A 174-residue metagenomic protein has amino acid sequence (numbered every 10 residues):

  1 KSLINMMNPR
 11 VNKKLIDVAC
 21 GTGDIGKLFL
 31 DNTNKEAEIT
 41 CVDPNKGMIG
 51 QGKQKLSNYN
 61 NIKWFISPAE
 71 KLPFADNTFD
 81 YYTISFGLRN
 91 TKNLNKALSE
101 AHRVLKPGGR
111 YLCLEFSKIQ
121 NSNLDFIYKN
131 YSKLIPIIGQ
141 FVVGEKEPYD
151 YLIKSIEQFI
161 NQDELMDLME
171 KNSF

Functional and structural regions predicted by a protein language model:
K1-K13, L28: Conserved alpha-helix/loop element of class I SAM-dependent methyltransferases that forms part of the SAM/SAH-binding
I4, K27-L30, L98-H102: A structural alpha-helix within SAM-dependent methyltransferase catalytic domains
K14-K71: Class I SAM-dependent methyltransferase SAM/SAH-binding core
V42, L114, K118-L168, N172: C-terminal alpha-helical "lid/dimerization" subdomain adjacent to the S-adenosyl-L-methionine
E70-Y82: A short acidic, Gly/Pro-enriched loop at the edge of an enzyme's catalytic core that lines a small-molecule cofactor
D80-L94: A short SAM/SAH-binding and catalytic strip from SAM-dependent methyltransferases
N95-R110: A short glycine-rich, Lys/Arg-flanked "PGG" loop and its adjoining helix->strand segment in the class I
